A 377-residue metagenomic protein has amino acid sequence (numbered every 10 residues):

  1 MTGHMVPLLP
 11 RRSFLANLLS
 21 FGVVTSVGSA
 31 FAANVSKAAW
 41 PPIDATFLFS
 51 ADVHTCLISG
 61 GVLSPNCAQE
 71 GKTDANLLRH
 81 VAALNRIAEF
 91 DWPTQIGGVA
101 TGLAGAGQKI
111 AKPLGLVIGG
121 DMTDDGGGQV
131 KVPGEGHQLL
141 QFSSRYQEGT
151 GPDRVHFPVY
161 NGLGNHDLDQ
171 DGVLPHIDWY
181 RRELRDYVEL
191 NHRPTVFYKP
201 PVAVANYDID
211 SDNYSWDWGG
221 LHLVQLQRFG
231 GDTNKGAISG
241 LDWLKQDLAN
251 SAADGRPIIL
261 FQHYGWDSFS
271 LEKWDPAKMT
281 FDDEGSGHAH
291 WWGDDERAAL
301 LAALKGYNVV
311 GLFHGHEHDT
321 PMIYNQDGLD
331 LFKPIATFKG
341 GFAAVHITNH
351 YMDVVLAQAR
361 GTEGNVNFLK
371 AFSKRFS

Functional and structural regions predicted by a protein language model:
M1-P10, S20: N-terminal secretory signal peptides
V6-L15, S29: Twin-arginine (Tat) signal peptide motif
V35-V132: N-terminal active-site segment of His-dependent metallophosphoesterases
F47, T55-G61, Q225, T233-N234 (+3 more regions): Short, solvent-exposed loop/turn elements at domain surfaces
D52, G120-D121, G164-N165, H263 (+1 more regions): Active-site glycine-centered loops adjacent to acidic/histidine catalytic or metal-binding residues that shape
G60-T73, G128-H137, G172-W179, L271-W292: Short, flexible/disordered intra-domain loops and linkers
R86-G102, A106-K112, R154-V155, D210 (+2 more regions): His/acidic metal-ligating clusters that form di-metal
D125-A249, A299-K305, M322-V355, F372-R375: Extended active-site neighborhood of metal-dependent phosphoesterases/phosphodiesterases
